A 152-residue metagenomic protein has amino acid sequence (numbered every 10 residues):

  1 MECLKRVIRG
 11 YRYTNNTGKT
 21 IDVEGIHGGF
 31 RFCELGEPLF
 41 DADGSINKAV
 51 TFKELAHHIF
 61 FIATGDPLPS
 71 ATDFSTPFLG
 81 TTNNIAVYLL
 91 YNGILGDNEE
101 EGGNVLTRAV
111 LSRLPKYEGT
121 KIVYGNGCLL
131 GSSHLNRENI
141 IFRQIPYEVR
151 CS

Functional and structural regions predicted by a protein language model:
M1-S152: Accessory, often C-terminal, charged low-complexity segments
